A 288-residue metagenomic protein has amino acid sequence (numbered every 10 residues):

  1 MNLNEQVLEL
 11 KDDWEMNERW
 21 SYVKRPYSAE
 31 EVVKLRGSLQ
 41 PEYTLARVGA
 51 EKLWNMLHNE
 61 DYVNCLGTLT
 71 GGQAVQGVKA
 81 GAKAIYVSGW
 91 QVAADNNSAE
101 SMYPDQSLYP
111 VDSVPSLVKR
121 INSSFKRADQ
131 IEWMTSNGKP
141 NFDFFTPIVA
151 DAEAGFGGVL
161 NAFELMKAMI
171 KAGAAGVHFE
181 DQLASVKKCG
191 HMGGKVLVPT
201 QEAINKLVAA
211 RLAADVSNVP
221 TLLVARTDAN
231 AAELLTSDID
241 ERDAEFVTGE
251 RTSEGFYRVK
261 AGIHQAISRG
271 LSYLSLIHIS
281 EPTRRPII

Functional and structural regions predicted by a protein language model:
W14, G77, D151, G173 (+2 more regions): Conserved, mostly hydrophobic/aromatic
N17-G67, W133-D143: N-terminal amphipathic alpha-helix/helix-capping segment at the start of soluble metabolic enzymes
L45-V48, V75-N96: N-terminal glycine-rich anion-binding loops that anchor highly charged ligand groups
L57-G72, I148-N161, A225-I267: Active-site mouth loops of central-metabolism enzymes
V63-C65, A84, F145-V149, G176-H178 (+2 more regions): Structural preference for beta-strand elements that scaffold enzyme active sites
W90-S116, V159-L160, M166-K167, Q182-N205 (+1 more regions): Glycine-rich tight-turn/loop motif centered on a GG-T
S101-V149, K195-T221: Alpha-helix-loop-beta-strand connector modules within alpha/beta enzyme cores
I277-I288: Single conserved hydrophobic/aromatic residue that forms the stacking wall/gate of nucleotide- or nucleobase-binding
